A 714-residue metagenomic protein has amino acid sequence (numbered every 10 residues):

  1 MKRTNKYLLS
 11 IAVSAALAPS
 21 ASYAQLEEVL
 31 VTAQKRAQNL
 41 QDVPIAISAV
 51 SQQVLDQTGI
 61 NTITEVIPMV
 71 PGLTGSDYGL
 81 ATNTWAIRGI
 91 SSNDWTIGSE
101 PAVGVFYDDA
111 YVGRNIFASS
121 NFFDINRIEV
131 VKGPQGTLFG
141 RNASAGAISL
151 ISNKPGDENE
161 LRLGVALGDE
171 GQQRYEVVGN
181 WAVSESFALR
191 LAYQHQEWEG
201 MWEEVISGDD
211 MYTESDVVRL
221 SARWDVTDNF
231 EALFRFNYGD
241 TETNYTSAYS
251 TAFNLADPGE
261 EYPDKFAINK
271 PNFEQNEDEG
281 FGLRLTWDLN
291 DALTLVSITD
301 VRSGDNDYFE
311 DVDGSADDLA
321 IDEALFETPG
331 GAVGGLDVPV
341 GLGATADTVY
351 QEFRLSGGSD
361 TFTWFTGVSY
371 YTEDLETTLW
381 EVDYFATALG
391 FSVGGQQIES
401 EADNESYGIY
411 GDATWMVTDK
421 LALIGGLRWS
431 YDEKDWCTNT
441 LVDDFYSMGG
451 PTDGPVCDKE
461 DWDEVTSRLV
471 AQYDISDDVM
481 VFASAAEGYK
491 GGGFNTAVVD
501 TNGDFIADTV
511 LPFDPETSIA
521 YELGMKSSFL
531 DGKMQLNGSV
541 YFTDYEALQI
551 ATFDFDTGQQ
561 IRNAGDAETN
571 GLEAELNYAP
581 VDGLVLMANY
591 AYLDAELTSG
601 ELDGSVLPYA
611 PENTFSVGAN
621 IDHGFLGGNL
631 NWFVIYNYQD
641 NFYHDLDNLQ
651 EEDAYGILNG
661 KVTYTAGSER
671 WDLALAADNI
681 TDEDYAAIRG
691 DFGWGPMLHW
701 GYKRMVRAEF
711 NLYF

Functional and structural regions predicted by a protein language model:
A18, Q25-E158, L523: Acidic, small-polar-rich N-terminal luminal/periplasmic segments of exported/outer-membrane proteins
E100-A102, R114, F123-K132, G136-E204 (+6 more regions): Outer-membrane beta-barrel translocator/receptor signature
T213-W364, T372-E373, Q535-L536: Outer-membrane beta-barrel domain signature, strongest for Gram-negative TonB-dependent receptors and also present
R223-N229, L355-G357, S369-Y371, A402-T543 (+2 more regions): Structural signature of Gram-negative outer-membrane beta-barrels, strongest in the C-terminal barrel of TonB-dependent
R284-D288, A292-V312, D474, M480-K490 (+5 more regions): Membrane-embedded beta-barrel scaffold of Gram-negative outer-membrane proteins
A324-E352, G357, Q396, A402 (+6 more regions): Outer membrane beta-barrel strand-and-loop segments of large Gram-negative receptors, especially TonB-dependent
M416-L423, N537, F542-D544, R562-L646 (+1 more regions): Gram-negative outer-membrane beta-barrel transporters
N637-D645, Y664-F714: C-terminal beta-signal and adjacent terminal beta-strands/loops of Gram-negative outer-membrane beta-barrel proteins
